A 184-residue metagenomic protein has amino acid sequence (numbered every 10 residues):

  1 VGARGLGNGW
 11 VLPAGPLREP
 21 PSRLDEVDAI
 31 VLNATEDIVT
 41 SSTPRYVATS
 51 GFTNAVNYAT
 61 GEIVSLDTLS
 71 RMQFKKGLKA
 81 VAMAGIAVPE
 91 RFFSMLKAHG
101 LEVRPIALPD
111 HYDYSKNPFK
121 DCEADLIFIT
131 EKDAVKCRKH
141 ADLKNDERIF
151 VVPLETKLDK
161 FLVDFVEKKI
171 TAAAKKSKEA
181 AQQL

Functional and structural regions predicted by a protein language model:
V1-S41: Phosphate/Mg2+-binding loops and adjacent switch elements in nucleotide/diphosphate-handling enzyme cores
G2-L6, S50-T53, A107-D113, V152-L158: Short, acidic/turn-prone active-site loops that include or flank metal/cofactor- and phosphate-binding residues
P21-E26, M72-K76, D121-C122, H140-E147: Short, conserved loop/helix-junction motifs that constitute active-site signature segments in enzyme catalytic cores
L24-A34, S42-F52, K76-G77, V103-A107 (+1 more regions): Conserved beta-strand/loop subsegment of P-loop NTPase cores
V27, G85, I127: Residue-level signal for inorganic ion chemistry
S41-S42, F92-F93, C137-H140: Short glycine-/acidic-enriched loop or helix-start segments at secondary-structure transitions that form or flank
T53-E62, T68-D110, Y114-K116, D133 (+4 more regions): Redox- and metal-dependent alpha/beta enzyme cores, enriched for Fe-S-associated oxidoreductases and cofactor-handling
F119-L126, K132-L184: Generic C-terminus detector
